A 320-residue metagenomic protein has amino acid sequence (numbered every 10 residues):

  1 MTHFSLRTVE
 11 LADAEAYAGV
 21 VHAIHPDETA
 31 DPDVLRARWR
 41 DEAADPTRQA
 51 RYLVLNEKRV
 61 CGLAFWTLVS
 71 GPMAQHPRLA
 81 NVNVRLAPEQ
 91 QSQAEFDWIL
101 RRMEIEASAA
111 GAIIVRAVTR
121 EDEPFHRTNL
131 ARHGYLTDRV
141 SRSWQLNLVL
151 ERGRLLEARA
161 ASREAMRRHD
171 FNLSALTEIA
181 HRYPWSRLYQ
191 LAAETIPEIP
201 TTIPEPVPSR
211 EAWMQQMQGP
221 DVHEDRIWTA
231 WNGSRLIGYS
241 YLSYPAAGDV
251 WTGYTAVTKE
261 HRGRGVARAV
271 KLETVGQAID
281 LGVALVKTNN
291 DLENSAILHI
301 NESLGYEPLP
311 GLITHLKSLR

Functional and structural regions predicted by a protein language model:
M1-D41, T47, L55, A161-V207: Short amphipathic alpha-helix that is part of the acyltransferase structural core
L11-A14, V21-D122, W231-G253, T258: Conserved donor-binding loop and adjoining core beta-sheet/short helix segment in diverse acyl/aminoacyl transferases
A12, A16, P124-F125, S295-A296: Short alpha-helical
A87-H181, I313-K317: Acyl-donor-binding surface of acyltransferase catalytic domains
S92-I105, R132, V257, G263-G276 (+2 more regions): Conserved acetyl-CoA-binding loop-helix of GNAT-fold acetyltransferases
H133-L155, R226, G276, L281-R320: Active-site/acyl-donor-binding loops of N-acyltransferases
T202-S234, Y239: A mid-sequence, solvent-exposed acidic-amphipathic segment
I237-V257, G263-V283, K287: Extended hydrophobic/aromatic segments used for targeting, binding, or gating
